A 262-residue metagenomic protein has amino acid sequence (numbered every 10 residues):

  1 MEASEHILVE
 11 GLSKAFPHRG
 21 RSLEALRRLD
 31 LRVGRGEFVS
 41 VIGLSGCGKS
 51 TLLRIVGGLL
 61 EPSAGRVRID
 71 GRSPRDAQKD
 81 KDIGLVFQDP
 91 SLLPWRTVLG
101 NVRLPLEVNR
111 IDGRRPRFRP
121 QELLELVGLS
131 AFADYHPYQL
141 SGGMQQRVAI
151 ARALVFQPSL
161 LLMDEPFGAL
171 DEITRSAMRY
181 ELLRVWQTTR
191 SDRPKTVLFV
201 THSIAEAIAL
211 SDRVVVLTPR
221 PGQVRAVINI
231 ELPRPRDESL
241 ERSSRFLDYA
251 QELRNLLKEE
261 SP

Functional and structural regions predicted by a protein language model:
I42-L44: The feature captures the beta-strand-to-loop junction immediately N-terminal to the Walker
G57: Helix-to-loop junction immediately C-terminal to a conserved catalytic motif
G65-R75: Conserved ABC transporter NBD signature motif
V86, I150: Hydrophobic anchor residue at the start of the ABC signature
R96-R103, I208: Short coil-to-helix segment of the ABC ATPase nucleotide-binding domain corresponding to the Q-loop/switch region
E107, R114-F132, L183-R184: Conserved ABC ATPase "signature" region
Y135-Y138, F156: Conserved signature/switch motifs of ABC ATPase nucleotide-binding domains
L161-D164: Catalytic Walker B motif of ABC-type/P-loop ATPase nucleotide-binding domains
